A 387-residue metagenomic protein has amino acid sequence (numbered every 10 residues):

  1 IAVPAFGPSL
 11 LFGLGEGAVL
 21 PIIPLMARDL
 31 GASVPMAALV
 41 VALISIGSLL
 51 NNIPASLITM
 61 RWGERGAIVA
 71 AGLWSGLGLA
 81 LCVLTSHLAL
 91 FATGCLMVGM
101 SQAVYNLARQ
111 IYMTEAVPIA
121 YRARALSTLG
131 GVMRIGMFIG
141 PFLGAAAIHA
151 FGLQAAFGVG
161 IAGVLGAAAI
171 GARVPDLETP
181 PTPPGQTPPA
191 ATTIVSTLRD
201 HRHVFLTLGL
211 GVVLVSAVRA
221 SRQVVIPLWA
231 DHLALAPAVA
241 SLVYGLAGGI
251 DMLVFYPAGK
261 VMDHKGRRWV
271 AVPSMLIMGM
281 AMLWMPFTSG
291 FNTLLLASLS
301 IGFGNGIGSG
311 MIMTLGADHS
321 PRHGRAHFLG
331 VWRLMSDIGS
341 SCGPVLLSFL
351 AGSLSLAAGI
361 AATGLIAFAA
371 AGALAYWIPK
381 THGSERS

Functional and structural regions predicted by a protein language model:
I1-A42, T207, R219-W229, L233: Helix-loop boundary and gating motifs at the non-cytosolic
E16, M97-R109, S300-I312: Core transmembrane helices of Major Facilitator Superfamily
N51-G63, V254-G266: Helix-to-loop junctions at the C-terminal end of transmembrane segments in multipass secondary transporters
G63, L84-A89, G266, T288-S289: Helix-breaking motifs and short loop linkers at transmembrane-helix boundaries and internal kinks in secondary membrane
A67-A80, I161, W269-L283: Structural signature of the two symmetry-related core transmembrane helices
L96-M133: Cytoplasmic helix-loop-helix junction between adjacent transmembrane helices in 12-TM secondary transporters
A162-P183, A370-I378: C-terminal membrane-cytosol helix-exit motif in multi-pass small-molecule transporters
D176-L208: Juxtamembrane intracellular "pre-TM" segments in multi-pass secondary transporters
